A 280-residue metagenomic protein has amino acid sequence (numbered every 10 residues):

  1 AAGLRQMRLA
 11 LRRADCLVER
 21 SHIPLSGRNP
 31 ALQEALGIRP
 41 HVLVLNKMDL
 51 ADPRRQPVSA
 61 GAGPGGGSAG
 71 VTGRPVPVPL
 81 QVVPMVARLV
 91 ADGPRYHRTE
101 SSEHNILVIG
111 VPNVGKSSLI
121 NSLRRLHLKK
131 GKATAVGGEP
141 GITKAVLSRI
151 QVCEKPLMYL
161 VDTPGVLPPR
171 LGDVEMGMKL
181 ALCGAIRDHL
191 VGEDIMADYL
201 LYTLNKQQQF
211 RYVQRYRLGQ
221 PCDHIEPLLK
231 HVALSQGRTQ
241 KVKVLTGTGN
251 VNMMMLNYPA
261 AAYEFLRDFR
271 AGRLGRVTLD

Functional and structural regions predicted by a protein language model:
A1-A14, I23-H41, M48, R54 (+2 more regions): Helix-rich effector regions associated with P-loop NTPase G domains
C16-L17, L107: Conserved beta-strand elements of the Class I
L17-E19, G70, A135: Short catalytic-loop micro-motif centered on adjacent basic/acidic residues
R39-V42, M48-P112, S122-R125, K132-A133 (+1 more regions): Canonical P-loop GTPase G-domain recognition
P112-N113, P164: A short acidic Gly-Thr/Ser loop motif
K116: Conserved lysine of the Walker
L119: Hydrophobic positions on the alpha1 helix immediately C-terminal to the Walker A/P-loop
